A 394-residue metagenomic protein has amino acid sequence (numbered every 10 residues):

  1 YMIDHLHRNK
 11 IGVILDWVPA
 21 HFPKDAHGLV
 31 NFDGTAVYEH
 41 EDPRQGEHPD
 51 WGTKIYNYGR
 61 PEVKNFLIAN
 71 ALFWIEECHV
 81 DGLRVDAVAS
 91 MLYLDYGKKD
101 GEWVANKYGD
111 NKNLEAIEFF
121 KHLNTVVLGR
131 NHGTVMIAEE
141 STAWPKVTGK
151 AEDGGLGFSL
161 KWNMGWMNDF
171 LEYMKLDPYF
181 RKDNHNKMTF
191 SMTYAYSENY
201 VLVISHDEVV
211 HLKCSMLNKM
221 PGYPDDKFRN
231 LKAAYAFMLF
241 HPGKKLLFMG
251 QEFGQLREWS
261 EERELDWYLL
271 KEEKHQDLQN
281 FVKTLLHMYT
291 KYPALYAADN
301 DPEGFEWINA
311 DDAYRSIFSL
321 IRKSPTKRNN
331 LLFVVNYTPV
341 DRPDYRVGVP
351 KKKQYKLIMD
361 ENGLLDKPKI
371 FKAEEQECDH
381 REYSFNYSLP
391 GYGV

Functional and structural regions predicted by a protein language model:
Y1-N111, C378-R381: Substrate-binding/active-site clefts of carbohydrate-active enzymes
M2, V63-W74, F119, L123 (+3 more regions): Alpha-helical packing segments of well-folded alpha/beta enzyme cores
L6, D16, L67, W74 (+7 more regions): Conserved, mostly hydrophobic/aromatic
G12-I14, D81-R84, G133-I137, N199-V201 (+1 more regions): Structural preference for beta-strand elements that scaffold enzyme active sites
P23-G34, M91-Y93, L128-G129, V135-R181 (+2 more regions): Substrate-binding cleft/loops of secretory-pathway carbohydrate-active enzymes
D81, A89-K112, A116-I117, L123-P145 (+3 more regions): Glycan-recognition and catalytic cores of secretory/periplasmic carbohydrate-active enzymes
A87-K98, E102, E140-T142, V147-L160 (+5 more regions): Aromatic/acidic polysaccharide-binding cleft in carbohydrate-active enzymes
K182, D225-F228, F237-L247, Q251-V394: Carbohydrate-interacting/catalytic domains
